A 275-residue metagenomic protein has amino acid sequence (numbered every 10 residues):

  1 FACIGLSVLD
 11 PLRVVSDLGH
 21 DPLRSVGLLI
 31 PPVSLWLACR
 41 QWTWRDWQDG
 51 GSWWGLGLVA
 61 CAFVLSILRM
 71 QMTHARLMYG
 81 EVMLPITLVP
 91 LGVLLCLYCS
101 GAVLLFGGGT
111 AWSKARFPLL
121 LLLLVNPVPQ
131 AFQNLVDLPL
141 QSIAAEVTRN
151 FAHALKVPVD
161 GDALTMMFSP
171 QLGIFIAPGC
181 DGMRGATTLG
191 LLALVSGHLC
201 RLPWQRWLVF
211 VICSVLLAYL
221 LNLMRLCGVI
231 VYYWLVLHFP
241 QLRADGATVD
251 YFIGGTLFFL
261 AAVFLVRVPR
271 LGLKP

Functional and structural regions predicted by a protein language model:
F1-P275: Hydrophobic N-terminal alpha-helices or hydrophobic patches in metabolic proteins across all domains of life
